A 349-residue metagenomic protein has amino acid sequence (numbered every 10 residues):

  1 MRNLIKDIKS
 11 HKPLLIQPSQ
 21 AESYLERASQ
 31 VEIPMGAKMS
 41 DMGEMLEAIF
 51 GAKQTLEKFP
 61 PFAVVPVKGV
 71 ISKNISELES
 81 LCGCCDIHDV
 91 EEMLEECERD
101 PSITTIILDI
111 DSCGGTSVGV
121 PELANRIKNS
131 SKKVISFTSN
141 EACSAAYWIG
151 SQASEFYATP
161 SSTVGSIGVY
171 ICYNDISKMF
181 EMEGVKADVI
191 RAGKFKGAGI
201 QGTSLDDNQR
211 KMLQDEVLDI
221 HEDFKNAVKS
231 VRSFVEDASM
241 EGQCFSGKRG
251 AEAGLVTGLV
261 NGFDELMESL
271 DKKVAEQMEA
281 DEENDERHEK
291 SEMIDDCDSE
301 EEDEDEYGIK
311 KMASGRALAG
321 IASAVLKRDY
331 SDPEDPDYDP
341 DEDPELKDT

Functional and structural regions predicted by a protein language model:
M1-S162, I167-T349: N-terminal organellar transit peptides
